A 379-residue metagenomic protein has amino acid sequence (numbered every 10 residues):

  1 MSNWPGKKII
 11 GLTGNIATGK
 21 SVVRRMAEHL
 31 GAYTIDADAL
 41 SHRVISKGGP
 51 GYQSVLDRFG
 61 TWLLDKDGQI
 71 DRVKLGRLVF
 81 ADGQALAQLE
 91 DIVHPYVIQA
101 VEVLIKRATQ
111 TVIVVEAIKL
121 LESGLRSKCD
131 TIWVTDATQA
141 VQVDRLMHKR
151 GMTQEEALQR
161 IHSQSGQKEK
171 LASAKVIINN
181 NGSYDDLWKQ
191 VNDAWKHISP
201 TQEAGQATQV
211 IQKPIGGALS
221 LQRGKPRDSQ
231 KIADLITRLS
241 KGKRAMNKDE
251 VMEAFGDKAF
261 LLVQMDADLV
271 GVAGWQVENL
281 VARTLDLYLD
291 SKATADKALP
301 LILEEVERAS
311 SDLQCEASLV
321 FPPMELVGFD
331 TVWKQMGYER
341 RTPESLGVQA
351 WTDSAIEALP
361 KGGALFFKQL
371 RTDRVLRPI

Functional and structural regions predicted by a protein language model:
A39-V112: ATP-dependent small-molecule kinase phosphotransfer cores that center on conserved nucleotide phosphate-binding segments
V97-V101, T109, S127-K128, H148 (+1 more regions): Small-molecule kinase domains that catalyze NTP-dependent phosphoryl transfer to phosphate-bearing small molecules
Q99-R107, I113-K149: ATP-dependent NMP and nucleoside kinases share a basic, alpha-helical "lid"
A218-I232: A short beta-loop-alpha structural element at the N-terminal edge of CoA-dependent acyl/N-acetyltransferase catalytic
T237-M265: Active-site rim helix/loop that mediates acceptor-substrate recognition in acyltransferases
L262, A267-V277, V281-D286: Conserved beta-strand in the GNAT
A295-S310: Conserved acetyl-CoA-binding loop-helix of GNAT-fold acetyltransferases
L319-I379: Terminal substrate-recognition subdomain of acyl/acetyltransferases
